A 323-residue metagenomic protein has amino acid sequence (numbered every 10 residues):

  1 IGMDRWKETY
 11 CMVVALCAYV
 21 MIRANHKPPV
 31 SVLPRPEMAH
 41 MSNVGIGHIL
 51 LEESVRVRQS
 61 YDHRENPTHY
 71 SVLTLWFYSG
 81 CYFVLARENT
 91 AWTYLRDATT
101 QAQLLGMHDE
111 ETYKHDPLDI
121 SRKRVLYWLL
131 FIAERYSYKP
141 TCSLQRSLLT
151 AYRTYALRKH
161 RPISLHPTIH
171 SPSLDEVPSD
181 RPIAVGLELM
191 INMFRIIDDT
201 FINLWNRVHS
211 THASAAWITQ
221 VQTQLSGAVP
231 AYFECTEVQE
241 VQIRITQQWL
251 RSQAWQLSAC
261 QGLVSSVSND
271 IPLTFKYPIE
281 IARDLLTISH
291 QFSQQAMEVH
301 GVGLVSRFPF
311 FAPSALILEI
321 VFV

Functional and structural regions predicted by a protein language model:
I1-V72, F77-R87, S179-R181, Y232-V241 (+3 more regions): C-terminal transcriptional activation/regulatory domains of eukaryotic transcription factors
E8, M12, Y70, L118-R122 (+5 more regions): Structural signature of alpha-solenoid helical repeat junctions
M12-V13, C17, Y70-S71, L75 (+6 more regions): TPR repeat positional signature
N25, Q103-P230, Q261: Fungal transcription factor middle regulatory core
G45-P67, D97-E110, S173-V177, N192-D199 (+2 more regions): Long, amphipathic alpha-helical regulatory blocks in the mid-to-C-terminal portion of eukaryotic proteins
L85-Q101: Classical protein tyrosine phosphatase
